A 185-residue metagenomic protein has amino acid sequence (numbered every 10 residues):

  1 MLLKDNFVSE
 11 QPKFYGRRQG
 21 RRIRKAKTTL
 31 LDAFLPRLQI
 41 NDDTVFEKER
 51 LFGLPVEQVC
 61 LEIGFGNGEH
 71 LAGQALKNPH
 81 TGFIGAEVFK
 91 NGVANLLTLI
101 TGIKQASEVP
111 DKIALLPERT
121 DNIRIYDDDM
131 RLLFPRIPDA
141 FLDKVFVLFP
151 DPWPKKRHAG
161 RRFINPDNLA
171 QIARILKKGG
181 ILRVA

Functional and structural regions predicted by a protein language model:
M1-L61, E69-L76: S-adenosyl-L-methionine
Q58-L132: SAM cofactor-binding core of SAM-dependent methyltransferases, primarily the Rossmann-like beta-alpha-beta module
K112-L115, R136-D139, A173-K177: SAM-dependent transferase fold signal centered on methyltransferase-like domains, encompassing both Class I
P135-K144, F149: A short acidic, Gly/Pro-enriched loop at the edge of an enzyme's catalytic core that lines a small-molecule cofactor
K144, P154-K155: Short, basic alpha-helical/linker "hinge" immediately adjacent to a nucleic-acid-recognition surface
K155-F163: Glycine/threonine-rich flexible loop motifs
I164-K178: A short glycine-rich, Lys/Arg-flanked "PGG" loop and its adjoining helix->strand segment in the class I
G179-A185: Conserved beta-strand signature within the Rossmann-like core of class I S-adenosyl-L-methionine
